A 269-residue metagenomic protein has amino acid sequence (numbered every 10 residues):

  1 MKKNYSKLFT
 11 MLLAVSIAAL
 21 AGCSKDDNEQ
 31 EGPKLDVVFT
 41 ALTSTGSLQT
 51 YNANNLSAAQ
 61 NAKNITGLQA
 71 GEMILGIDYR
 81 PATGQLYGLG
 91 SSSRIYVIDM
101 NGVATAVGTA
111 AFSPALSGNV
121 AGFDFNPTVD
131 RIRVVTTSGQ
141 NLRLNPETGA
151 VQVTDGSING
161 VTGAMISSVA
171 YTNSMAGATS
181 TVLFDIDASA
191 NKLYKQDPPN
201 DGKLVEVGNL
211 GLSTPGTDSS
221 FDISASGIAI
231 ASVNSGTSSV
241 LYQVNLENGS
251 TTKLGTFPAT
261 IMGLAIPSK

Functional and structural regions predicted by a protein language model:
M1-S6, L13-F39: Bacterial Sec-dependent N-terminal signal peptides
K25-K34, L75-G84, P114-D130, T162-S180 (+2 more regions): Structural signature of eukaryotic scaffold interfaces centered on beta-propeller domains
V37-I77: Post-signal-peptide N-terminal segment of Sec-exported extracytoplasmic proteins
V37-L42, G84-G88, Y96, R131-V134 (+2 more regions): Conserved beta-propeller blade signature
T45-Y51, S92-D99, S138-N145, S180 (+2 more regions): Structural motif
A59-Q69, A104-F112, P146-V161, K195-T214 (+2 more regions): Beta-propeller fold detector
K63-R80, D99-F125: Blade-loop segments of beta-propeller domains
A170-D218: A mid-sequence, solvent-exposed acidic-amphipathic segment
